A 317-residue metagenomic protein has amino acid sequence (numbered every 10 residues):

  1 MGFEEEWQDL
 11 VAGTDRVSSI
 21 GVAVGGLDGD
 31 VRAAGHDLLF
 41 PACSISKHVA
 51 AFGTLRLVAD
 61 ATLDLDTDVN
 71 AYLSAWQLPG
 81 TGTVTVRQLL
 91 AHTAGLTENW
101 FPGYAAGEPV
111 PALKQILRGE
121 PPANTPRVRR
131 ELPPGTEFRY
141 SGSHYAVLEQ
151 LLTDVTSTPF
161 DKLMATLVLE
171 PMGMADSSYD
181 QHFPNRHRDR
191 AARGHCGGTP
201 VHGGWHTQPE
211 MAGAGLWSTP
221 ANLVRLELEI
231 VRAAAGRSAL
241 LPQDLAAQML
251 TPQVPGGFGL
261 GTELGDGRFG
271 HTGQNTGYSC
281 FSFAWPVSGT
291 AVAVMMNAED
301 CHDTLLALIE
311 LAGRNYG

Functional and structural regions predicted by a protein language model:
M1-A33, D37-P41, S46, F101 (+4 more regions): Catalytic loop of the DD-peptidase/beta-lactamase superfamily, centered on the K-T-G motif and neighboring
T14, G80, T93, T97-W100 (+7 more regions): A general structural signal marking secondary-structure boundaries and capping sites
T14-I20, R32-L89, R129-H144, M211-A214 (+1 more regions): Short active-site loop at a secondary-structure junction that contains or immediately precedes the catalytic residue(s)
G26-D28, A105-P133, F138, T158-S177: Short, charged, amphipathic alpha-helices and their helix-cap/turn boundaries
V31, P121-E131, C196-Q208: The feature captures the short pre-catalytic strand/loop hairpin that immediately precedes and shapes the active-site
R32, R129-R130, S177-N185, E263: Glycine- and aromatic-rich loop/turn segments at beta-sheet edges
H36, P41-I45, L57-P102, Q150 (+1 more regions): Active-site helix/loop module of the DD-peptidase/beta-lactamase fold, centered on the serine-lysine SxxK catalytic
A50-A51, H144-E149, A221-R225: Well-ordered alpha-helical segments within folded domains of soluble proteins
